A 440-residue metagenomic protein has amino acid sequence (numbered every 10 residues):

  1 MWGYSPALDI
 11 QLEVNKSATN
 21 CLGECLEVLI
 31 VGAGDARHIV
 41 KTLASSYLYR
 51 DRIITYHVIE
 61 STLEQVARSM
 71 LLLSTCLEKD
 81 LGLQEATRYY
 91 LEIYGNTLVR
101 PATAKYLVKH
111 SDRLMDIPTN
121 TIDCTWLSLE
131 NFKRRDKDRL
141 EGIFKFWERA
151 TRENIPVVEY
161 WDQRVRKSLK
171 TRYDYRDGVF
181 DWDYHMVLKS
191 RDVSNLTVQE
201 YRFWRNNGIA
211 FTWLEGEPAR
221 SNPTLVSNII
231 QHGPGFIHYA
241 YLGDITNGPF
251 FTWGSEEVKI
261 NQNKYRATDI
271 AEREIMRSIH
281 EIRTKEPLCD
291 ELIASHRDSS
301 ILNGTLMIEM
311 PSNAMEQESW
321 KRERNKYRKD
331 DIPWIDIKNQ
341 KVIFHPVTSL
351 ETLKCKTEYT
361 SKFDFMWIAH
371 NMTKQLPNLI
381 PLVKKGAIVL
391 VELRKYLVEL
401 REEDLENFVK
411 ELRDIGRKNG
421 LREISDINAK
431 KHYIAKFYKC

Functional and structural regions predicted by a protein language model:
M1-C440: Domain-level detector for long C-terminal conserved domains
